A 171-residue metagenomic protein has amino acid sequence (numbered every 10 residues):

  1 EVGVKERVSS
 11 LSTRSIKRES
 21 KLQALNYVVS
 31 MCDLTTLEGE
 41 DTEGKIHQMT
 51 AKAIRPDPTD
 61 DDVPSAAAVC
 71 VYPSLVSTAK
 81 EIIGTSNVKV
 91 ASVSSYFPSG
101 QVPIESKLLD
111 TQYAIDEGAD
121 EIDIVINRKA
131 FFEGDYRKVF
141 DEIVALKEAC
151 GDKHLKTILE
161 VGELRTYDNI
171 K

Functional and structural regions predicted by a protein language model:
E1-S30: Charged, compositionally biased N-terminal leader segments and the immediate start of the first structured element
E19-Y27, E40-P64, S74-K171: Alpha/beta enzyme core
L37: A short, histidine- and acid-enriched strand-loop-helix "catalytic/donor-clamping" loop that lines the nucleotide-sugar
